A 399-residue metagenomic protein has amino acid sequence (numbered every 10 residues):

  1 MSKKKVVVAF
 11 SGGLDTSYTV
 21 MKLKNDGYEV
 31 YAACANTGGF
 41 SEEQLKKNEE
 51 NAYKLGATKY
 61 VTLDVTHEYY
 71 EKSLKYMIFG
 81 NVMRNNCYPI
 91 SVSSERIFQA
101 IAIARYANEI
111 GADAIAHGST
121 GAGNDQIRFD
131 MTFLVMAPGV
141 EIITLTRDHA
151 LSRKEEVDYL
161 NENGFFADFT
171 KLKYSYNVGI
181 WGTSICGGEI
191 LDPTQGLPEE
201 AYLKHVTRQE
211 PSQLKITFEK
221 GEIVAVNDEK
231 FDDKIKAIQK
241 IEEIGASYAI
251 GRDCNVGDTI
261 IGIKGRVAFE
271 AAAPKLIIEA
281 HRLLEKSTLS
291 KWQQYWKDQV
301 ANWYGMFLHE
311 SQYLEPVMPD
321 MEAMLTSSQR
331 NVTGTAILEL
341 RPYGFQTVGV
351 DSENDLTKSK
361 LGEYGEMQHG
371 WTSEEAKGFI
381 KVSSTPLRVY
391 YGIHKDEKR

Functional and structural regions predicted by a protein language model:
S2-R399: Nucleotide-activated chemistry modules centered on ATP-dependent adenylation/adenylyltransferase
